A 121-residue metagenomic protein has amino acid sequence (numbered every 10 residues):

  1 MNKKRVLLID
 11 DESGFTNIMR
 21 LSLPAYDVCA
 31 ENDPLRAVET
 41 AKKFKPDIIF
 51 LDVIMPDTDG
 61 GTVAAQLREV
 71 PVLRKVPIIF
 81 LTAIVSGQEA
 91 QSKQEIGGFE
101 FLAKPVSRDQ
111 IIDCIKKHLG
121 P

Functional and structural regions predicted by a protein language model:
S13-C29: Two-component/phosphorelay signaling modules centered on CheY-like receiver
Y26-D33, T40, L102: Short hydrophobic/Thr-rich beta-strand motif most characteristic of the beta2 strand and flanking loop of CheY-like
A30, D57-T58: Residue-level signal for the "D+5" position in two-component response regulator receiver
F44-F50: Active-site beta3 strand of CheY-like receiver
P56-D57, A65, R74, S86: The feature encodes the CheY-like receiver
V106-I115: C-terminal output helix
